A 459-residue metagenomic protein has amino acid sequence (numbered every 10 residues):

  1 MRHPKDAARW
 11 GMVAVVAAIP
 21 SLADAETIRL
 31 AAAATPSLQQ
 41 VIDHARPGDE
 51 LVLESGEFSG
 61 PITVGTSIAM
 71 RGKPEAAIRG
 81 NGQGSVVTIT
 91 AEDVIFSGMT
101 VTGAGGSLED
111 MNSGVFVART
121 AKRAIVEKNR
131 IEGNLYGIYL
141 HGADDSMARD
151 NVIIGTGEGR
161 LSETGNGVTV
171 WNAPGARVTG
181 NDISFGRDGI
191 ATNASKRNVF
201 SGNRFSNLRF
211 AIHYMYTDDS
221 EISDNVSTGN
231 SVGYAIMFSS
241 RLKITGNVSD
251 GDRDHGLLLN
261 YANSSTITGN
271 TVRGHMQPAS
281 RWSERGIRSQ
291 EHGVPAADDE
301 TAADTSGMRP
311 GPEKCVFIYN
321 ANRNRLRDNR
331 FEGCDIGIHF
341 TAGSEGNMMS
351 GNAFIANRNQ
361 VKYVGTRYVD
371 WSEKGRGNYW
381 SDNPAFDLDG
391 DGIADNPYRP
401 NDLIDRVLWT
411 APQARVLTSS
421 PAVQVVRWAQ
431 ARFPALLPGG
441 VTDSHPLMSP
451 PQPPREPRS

Functional and structural regions predicted by a protein language model:
R2-M12: Bacterial N-terminal signal peptides that target proteins for export
A18-P20: N-terminal signal peptide c-region/cleavage motif recognized by signal peptidases
T27-E57: Acidic Gly/Asp/Thr-rich repetitive segments characteristic of extracellular carbohydrate-active and adhesion proteins
Q39, D43-P47, F58-R71, I78-R123 (+2 more regions): Extracellular beta-strand-rich solenoid/capping regions of secreted or surface-exposed proteins that bind or remodel
R46, G65-T66, K73, G82 (+26 more regions): Parallel beta-helix/beta-solenoid
G80-T88, L108-A118, E132-L140, R160-W171 (+7 more regions): Extracellular beta-strand/beta-solenoid scaffold signature
T271-Y319, N324-S459: Functionally critical loop-and-helix segments that line ligand-binding/catalytic clefts of soluble enzyme domains
